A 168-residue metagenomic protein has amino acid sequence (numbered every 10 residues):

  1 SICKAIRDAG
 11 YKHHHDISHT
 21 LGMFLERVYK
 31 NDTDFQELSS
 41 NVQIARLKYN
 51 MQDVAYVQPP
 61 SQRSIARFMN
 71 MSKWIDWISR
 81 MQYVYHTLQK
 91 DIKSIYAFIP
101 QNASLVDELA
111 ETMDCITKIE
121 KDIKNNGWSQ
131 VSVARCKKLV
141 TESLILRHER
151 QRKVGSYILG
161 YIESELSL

Functional and structural regions predicted by a protein language model:
S1-I2, H19: Short, conserved catalytic/metal-binding motifs centered on acidic residues
I2-A5, F24-E26: Switch/connector loops and helix/strand junctions flanking conserved nucleotide-binding motifs in nucleotide-processing
C3-D8, R46-L168: Acidic/histidine-rich catalytic cores and adjacent linkers of DNA breakage/strand-transfer/modification proteins
G10-E37: Inter-helix linker motif
N31-Y49: A polyampholytic, Gly/Pro-enriched intrinsically disordered region
